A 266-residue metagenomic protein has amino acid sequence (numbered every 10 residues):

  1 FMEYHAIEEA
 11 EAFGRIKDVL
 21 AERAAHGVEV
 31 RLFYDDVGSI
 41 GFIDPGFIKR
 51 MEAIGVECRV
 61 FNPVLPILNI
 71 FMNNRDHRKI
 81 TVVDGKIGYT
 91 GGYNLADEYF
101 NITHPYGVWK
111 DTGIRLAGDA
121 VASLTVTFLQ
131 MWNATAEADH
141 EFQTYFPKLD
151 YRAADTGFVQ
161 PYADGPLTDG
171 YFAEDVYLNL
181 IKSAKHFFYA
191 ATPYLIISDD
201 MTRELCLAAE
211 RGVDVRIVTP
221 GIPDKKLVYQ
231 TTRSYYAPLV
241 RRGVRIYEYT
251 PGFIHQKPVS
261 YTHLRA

Functional and structural regions predicted by a protein language model:
E3-K182, A191, L195, D199 (+1 more regions): HKD-type phospholipase D/PLD-like phosphodiesterase module
Y194-V213: Helical hairpin unit composed of two closely spaced alpha helices linked by a short loop
T262-A266: Conserved small/polar residues in nucleotide/adenosyl-binding loops
